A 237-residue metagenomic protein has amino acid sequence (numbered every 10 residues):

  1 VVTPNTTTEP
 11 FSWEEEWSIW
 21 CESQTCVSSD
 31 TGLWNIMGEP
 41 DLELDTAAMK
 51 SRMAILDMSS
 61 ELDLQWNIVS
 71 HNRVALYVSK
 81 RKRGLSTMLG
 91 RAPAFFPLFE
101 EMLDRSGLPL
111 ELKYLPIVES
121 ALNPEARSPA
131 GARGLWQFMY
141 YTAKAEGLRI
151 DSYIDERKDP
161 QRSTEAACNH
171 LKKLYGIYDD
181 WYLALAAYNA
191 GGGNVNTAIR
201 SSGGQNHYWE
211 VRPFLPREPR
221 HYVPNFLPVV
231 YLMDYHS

Functional and structural regions predicted by a protein language model:
V1-S106: An acidic, Gly/Ser/Thr/Pro-rich helix-cap/linker signature
L44-A48, M53, S59, G107-K113 (+4 more regions): Extracytoplasmic
R73-T87, A121-A132, Q137-L183, I199-P216: Substrate-binding clefts and substrate-entry loops adjacent to catalytic sites of polymer-processing enzymes acting on
G90, P97, E101, K113 (+4 more regions): Solvent-exposed, polar/charged alpha-helical surfaces in well-ordered, non-transmembrane soluble domains, broadly
L108-E125, A184-G191: Short, functionally critical alpha-helical segments immediately adjacent to catalytic or ligand/cofactor-binding
A186, A190, Y208, L215-V223: Promoter-recognition and DNA-melting modules of sigma-like transcription initiation factors and their functional
R217-S237: Catalytic cores of secreted or luminal carbohydrate-active enzymes
